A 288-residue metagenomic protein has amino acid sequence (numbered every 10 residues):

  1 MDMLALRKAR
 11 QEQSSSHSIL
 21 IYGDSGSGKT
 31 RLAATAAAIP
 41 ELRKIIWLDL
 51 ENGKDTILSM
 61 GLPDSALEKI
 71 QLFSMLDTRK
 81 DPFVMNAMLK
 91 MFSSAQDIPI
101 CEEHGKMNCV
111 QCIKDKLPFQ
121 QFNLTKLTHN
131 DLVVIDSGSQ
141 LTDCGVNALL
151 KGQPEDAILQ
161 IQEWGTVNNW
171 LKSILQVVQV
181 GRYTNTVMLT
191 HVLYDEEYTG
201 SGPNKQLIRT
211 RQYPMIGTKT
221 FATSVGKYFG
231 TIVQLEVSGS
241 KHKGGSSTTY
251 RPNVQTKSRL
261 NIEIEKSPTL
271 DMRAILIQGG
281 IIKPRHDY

Functional and structural regions predicted by a protein language model:
D2-L4, A9, S14-L117, K126-H129 (+2 more regions): Conserved P-loop
D49-N52, D136-G138, M188-L193: A short beta-strand-to-loop transition that corresponds to the Sensor-1 phosphate-sensing loop of AAA+ P-loop ATPases
D64-S65, L149-P154, N204-K205: Glycine-rich, phosphate-binding/catalytic loops in enzymes
S74-M75, D156-W170, Y213-G217, A222: A short acidic, glycine-rich active-site loop that binds or catalyzes chemistry on phosphate/adenosine moieties
Q120-N123, W170-Q176: Phosphate-interacting basic helix/loop segments used at nucleotide- and nucleic-acid interfaces
I135-E163: Conserved P-loop NTPase nucleotide-binding/switch module
V178, T184-A274: Phosphate-binding/switch region of NTP-binding enzymes
S267, D271-Y288: Charged phosphate-binding loop/patch that engages nucleotide di/tri-phosphates or the phosphate backbone of nucleic
